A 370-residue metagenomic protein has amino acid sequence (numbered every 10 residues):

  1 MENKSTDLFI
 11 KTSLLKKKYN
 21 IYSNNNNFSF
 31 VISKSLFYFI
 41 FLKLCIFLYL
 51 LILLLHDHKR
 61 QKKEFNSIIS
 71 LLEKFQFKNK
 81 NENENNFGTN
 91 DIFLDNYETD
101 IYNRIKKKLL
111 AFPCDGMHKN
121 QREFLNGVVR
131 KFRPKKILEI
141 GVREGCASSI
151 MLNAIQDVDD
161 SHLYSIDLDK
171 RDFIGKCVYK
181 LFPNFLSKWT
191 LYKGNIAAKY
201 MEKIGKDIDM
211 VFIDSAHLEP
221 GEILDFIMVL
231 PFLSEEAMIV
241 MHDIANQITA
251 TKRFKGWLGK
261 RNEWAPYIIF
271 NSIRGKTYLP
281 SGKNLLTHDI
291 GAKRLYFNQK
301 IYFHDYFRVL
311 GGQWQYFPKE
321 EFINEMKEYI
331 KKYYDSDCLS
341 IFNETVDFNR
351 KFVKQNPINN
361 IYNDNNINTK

Functional and structural regions predicted by a protein language model:
E2-N96, D100, Q299-D364: Membrane-proximal basic amphipathic "stem/tether" segments
L14, K18, A111-K370: S-adenosylmethionine/decaboxylated-SAM
D91-M117: Class I SAM-dependent transferase core
